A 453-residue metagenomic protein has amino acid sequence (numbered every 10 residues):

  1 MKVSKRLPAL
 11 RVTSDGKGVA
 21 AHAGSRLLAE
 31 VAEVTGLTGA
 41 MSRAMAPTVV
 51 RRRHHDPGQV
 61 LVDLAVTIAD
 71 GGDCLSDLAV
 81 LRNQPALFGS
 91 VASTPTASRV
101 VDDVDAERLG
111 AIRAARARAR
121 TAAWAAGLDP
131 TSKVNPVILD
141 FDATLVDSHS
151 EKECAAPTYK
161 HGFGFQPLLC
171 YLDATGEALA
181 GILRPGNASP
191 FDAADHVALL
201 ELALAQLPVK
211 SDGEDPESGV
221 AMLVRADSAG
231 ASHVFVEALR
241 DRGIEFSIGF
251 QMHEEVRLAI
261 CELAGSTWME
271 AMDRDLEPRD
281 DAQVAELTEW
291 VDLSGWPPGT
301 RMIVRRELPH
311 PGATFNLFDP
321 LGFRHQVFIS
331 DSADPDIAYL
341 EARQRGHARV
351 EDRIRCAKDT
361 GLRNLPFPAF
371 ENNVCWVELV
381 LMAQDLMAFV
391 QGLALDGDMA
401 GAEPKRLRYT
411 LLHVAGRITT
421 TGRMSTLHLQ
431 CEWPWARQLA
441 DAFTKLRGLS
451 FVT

Functional and structural regions predicted by a protein language model:
M1-F165, L169-S189, A193-E217, Q391 (+1 more regions): Dynamic "connector" segments at or just before major functional cores
M1-L10, S14-K17, S247-K358, T444-T453: An anionic, glycine-rich sequence signature occurring as long contiguous blocks
V31, D63-L64, L75-L78, S93 (+9 more regions): Short, conserved catalytic/metal-binding motifs centered on acidic residues
V31, L78, I337-F370, C375-V390: Short amphipathic alpha-helical "interface-anchor" segments enriched in bulky aromatics
T94, D212-M222, A394-P404: Short, glycine/acidic-rich hinge or "gate" loops at secondary-structure transitions that mediate conformational
V146-S148, E177, N187-P190, G230-V234 (+7 more regions): Flexible loop/turn segments at secondary-structure boundaries
G176, L183-H310: An internal, acidic/charged active-site-proximal segment that coordinates divalent cations and/or engages
N364-A436: Basic, amphipathic alpha-helical segments enriched in Lys/Arg and hydrophobic/aromatic residues
